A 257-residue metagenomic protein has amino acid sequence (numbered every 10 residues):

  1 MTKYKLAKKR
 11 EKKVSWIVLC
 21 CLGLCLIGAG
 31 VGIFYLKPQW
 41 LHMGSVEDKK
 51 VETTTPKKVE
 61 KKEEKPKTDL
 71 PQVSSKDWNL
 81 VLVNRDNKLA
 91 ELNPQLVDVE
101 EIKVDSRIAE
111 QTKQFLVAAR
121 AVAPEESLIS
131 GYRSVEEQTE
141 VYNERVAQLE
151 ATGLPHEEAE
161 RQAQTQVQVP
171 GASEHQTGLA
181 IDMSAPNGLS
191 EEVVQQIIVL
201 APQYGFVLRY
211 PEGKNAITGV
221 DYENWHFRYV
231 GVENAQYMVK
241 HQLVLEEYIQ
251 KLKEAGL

Functional and structural regions predicted by a protein language model:
T2-L257: Extracytoplasmic cell-surface/polysaccharide-interacting catalytic and binding patches
